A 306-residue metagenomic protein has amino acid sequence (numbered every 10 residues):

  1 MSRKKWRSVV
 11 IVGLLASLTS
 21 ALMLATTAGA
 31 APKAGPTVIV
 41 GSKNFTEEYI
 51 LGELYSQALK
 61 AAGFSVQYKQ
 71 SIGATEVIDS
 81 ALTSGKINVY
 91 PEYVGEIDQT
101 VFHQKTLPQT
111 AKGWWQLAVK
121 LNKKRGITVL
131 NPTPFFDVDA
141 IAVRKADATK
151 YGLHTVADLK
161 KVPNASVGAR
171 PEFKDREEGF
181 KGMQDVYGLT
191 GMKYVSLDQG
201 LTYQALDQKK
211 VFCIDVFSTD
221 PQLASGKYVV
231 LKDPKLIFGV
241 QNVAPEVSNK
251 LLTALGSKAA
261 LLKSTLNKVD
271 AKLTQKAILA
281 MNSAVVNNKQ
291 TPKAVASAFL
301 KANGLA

Functional and structural regions predicted by a protein language model:
A21-T37: C-terminal region of N-terminal signal peptides and the immediate post-cleavage residues of exported proteins
A34-E48, S65-Q70, P163-A169: Short, well-ordered beta-strand elements
Y55-A62, V156-K193: Ligand-binding cleft/hinge of the Venus flytrap
Y68-S80, M192-Q204: Short helix-initiation/N-cap motifs at beta->coil->alpha
T83-E92, P163-S166, G182, L206-V216: Alpha-to-beta junction loops
V101-A111, W115-L130, Q208-K210, Q222-F238: Ligand-binding "clamshell"
A111-V167, L252, A271-Q275: A conserved helix-loop-strand patch within extracytoplasmic ligand-binding domains of the periplasmic binding
G126-I127, T133-A140, T219-N267: Periplasmic-binding protein-like
